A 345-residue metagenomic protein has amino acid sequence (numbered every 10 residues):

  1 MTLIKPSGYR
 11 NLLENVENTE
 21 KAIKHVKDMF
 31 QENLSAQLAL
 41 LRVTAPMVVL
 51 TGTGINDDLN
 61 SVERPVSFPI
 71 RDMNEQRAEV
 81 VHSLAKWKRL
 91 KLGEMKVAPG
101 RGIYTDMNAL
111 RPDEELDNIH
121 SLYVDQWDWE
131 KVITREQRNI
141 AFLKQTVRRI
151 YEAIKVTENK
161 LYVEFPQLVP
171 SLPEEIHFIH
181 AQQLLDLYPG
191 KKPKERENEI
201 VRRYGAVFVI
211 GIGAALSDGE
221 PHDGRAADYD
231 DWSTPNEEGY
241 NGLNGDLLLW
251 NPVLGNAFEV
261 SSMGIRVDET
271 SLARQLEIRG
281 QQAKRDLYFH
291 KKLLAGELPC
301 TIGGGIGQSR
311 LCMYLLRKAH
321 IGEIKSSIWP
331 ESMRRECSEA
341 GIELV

Functional and structural regions predicted by a protein language model:
T2-H120, D128-V132: Class II aminoacyl-tRNA synthetase-like tRNA-binding/catalytic domains
N18-H25, M29, R138-Q145, R149 (+3 more regions): Generic recognition of stable, solvent-exposed alpha-helical segments in well-folded globular domains
I23-V26, F30-L34, V66-F68, A78-V80 (+7 more regions): Generic structural hydrophobic/aromatic packing signal, biased to beta-strands
L34-L41, I150-L161, A319: A generic secondary-structure signal for well-formed alpha-helical elements
M47-T51, P166-P173, I212, S332-R334: A glycine-rich phosphate-binding loop feature that marks nucleotide/adenosyl-phosphate handling sites
S61, M73, V97-P99, I103 (+6 more regions): A generic structural signal for short, non-catalytic loop/turn and secondary-structure boundary residues
T105-E199: Extended, charged alpha-beta segments that form solvent-exposed binding/catalytic grooves in nucleic-acid-handling
L110, A181-V345: A translation/RNA-centric and nucleic-acid-associated enzymatic feature enriched in Class II aminoacyl-tRNA synthetases
